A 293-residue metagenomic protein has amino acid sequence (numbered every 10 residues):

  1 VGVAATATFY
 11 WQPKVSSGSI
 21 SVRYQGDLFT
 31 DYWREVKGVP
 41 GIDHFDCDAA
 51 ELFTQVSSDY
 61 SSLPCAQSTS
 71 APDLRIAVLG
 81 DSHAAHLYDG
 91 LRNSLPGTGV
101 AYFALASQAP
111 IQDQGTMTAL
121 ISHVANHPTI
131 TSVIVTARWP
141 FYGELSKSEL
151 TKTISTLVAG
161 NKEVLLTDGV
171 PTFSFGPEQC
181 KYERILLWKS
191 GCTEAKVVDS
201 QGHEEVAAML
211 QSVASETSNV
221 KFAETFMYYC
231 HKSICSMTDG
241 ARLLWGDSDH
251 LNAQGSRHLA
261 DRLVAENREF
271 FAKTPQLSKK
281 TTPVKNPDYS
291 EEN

Functional and structural regions predicted by a protein language model:
V1-N293: Extracellular/periplasmic envelope-modification machinery, especially enzymes that add or remove acyl/ester groups on
